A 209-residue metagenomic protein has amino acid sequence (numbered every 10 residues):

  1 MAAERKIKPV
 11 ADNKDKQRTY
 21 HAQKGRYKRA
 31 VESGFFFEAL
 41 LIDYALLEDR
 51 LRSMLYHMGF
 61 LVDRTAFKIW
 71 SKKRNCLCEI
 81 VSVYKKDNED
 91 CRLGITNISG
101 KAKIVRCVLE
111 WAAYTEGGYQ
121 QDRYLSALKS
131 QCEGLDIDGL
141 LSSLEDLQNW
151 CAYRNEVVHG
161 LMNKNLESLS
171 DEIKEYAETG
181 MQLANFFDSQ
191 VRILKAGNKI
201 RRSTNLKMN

Functional and structural regions predicted by a protein language model:
M1-F37, H57, L61-V62: Charged alpha-helical initiation segments
T19, E38-A39, D146-N149: Generic detector of ordered secondary-structure context
E38-A39, V62, N165-S168: Short, surface-exposed helix-loop/turn micro-motifs enriched in polar/charged residues
I42-D43: Inward-facing hydrophobic residues that define packing positions of alpha-helical scaffold repeats
E48-D49: Long, contiguous alpha-helical bundle segments
R52-M54: Short, well-structured hydrophobic secondary-structure segments
M58-L147, F187, V191-A196: Flexible secondary-structure boundary motifs
D122-N209: Charge-enriched, short contiguous segments at helix-coil
